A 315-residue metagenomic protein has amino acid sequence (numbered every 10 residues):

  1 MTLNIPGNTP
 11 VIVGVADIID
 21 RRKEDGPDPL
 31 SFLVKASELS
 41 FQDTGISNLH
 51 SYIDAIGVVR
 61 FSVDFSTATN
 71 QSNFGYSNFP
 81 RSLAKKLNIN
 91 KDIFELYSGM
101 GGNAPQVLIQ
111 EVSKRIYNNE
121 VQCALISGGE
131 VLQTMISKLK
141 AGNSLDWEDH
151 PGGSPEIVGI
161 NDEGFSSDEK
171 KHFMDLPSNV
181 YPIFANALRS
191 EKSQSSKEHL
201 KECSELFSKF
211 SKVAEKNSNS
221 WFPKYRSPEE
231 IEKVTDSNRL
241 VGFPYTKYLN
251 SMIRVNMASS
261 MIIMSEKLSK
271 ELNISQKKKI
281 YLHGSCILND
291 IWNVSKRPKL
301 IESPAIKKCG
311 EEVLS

Functional and structural regions predicted by a protein language model:
T2-L33, G153-M174, P182-N186, S190-E205 (+2 more regions): Condensing-enzyme catalytic core mediating Claisen C-C bond formation in acyl metabolism
P6, R60-C123, S127, V131-S166 (+6 more regions): Conserved catalytic cysteine-centered active-site region of acyl-thioester-dependent Claisen-condensing enzymes
I12-K23, P29, I46-T67: N-terminal alpha-helical transmembrane segments of multi-pass membrane transport and channel/translocase proteins
L30-S47, F79-L83, S265, I301-S315: Short, well-ordered amphipathic alpha-helical segments that serve as non-catalytic structural scaffolds within diverse
Q42-D54, N88-E95, N119-A124, S190-E205 (+3 more regions): Structural signature of cysteine-dependent C-C bond-forming condensing enzymes
G75-N78, F210-A214, E232-K233: Short acidic/polar alpha-helix capping motifs at helix-coil junctions
G99-E130, F173-K216, M261-K267, K307-L314: Active-site-proximal alpha-helical scaffold in enzymes
A214-R226: C-terminal ends of transmembrane alpha-helices and the immediately adjacent extracellular/lumenal or cytosolic loop
